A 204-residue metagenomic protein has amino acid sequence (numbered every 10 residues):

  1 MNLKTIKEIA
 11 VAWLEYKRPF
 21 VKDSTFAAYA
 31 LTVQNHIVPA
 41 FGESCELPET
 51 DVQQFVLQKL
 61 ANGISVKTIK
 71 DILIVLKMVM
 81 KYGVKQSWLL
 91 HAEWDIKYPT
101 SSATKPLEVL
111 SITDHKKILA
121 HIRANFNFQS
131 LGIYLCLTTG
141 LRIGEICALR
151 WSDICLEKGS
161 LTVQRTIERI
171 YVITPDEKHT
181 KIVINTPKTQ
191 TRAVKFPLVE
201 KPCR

Functional and structural regions predicted by a protein language model:
N2-K4, L14-Y82, W88, T104: N-terminal core-binding DNA-recognition domain of tyrosine site-specific recombinases/integrases
I9, T32, D51, D71-V75 (+3 more regions): Charged catalytic carboxylate motif
I37, V52, L76, K97 (+3 more regions): Conserved hydrophobic/aromatic pocket- or pore-lining residues that grip, position, or stack substrates in active sites
T50, P99, Q164-T166, V199-K201: Generic beta-structure capping elements
V66, K70, L89-L149, E157 (+2 more regions): Basic, Lys/Arg- and aromatic-enriched nucleic-acid-binding interface segment
S160-K178: Mobile, glycine-enriched helix-loop/loop "lid" segments at the mouths of ligand-binding/catalytic clefts that gate
Y171-T174, V183-R204: C-terminal catalytic core of Y-nucleophile DNA break-rejoin enzymes
